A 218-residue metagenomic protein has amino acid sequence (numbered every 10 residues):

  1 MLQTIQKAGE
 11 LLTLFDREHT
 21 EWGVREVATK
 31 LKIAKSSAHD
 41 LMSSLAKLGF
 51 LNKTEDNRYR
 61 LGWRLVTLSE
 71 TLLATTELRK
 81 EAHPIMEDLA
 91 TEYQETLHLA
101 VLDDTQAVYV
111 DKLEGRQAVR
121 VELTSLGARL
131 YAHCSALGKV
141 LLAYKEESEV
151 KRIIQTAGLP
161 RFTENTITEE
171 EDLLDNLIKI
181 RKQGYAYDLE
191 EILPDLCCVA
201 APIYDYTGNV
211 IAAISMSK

Functional and structural regions predicted by a protein language model:
M1-K80: N-terminal helix-turn-helix
R17, T29, K80, P84-T91 (+2 more regions): Replace "anionic and nucleotidyl ligands
N52, H98-A100, D188: Conserved beta-strand cores of small sensory beta-sandwich domains that regulate signal transduction, primarily PAS/PAC
N57-T156: Amphipathic alpha-helical effector-binding/dimerization core of metabolite-sensing transcriptional regulators
L159-N165: Acidic, low-complexity proline/glycine/alanine-rich linker and hinge segments
N165-K218: Extended hydrophobic
